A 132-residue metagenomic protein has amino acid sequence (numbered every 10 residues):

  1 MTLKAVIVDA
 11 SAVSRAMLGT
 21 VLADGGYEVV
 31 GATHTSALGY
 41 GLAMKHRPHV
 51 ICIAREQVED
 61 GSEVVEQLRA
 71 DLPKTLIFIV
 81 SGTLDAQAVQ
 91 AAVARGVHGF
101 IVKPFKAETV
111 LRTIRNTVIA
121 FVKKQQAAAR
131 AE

Functional and structural regions predicted by a protein language model:
A12-G31: Two-component/phosphorelay signaling modules centered on CheY-like receiver
S36, H49-E66, D85: Conserved phosphotransfer microenvironments
G41, S62-K74: Short amphipathic alpha-helix used as the core "switch/output" element in two-component signaling
I51, I77, F100-I101: Two-component signal transduction core modules
E63, T83-G99: Alpha4 helix (beta4-alpha4-beta5 surface) of REC/receiver domains from two-component response regulators
Q87, F105-I114: C-terminal output helix
I119-E132: CheY-like receiver
